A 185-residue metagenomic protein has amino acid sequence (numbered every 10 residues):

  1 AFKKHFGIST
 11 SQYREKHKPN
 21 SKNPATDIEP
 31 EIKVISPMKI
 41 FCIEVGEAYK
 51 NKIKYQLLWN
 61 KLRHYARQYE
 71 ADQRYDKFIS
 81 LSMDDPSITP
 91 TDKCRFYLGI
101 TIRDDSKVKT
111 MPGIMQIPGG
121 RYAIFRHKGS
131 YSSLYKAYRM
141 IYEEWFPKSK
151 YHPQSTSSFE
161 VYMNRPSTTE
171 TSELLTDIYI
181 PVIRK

Functional and structural regions predicted by a protein language model:
A1-K185: A solvent-exposed interaction/effector surface
